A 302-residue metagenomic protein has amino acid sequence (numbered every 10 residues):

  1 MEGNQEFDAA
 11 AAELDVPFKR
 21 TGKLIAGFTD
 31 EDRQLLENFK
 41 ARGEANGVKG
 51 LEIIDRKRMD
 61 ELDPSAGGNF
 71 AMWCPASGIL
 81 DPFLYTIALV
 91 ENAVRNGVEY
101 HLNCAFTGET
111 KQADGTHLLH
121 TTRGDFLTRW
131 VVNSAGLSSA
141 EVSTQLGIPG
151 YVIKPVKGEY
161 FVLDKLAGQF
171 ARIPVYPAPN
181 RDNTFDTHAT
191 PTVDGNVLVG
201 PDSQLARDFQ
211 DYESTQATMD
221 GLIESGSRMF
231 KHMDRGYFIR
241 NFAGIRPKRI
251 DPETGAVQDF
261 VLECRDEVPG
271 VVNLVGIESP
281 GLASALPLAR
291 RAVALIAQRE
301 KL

Functional and structural regions predicted by a protein language model:
M1, A26-L35, W73-E91, H101 (+3 more regions): Short beta-strand to alpha-helix junction loop
M1-L62, G68, D186-T187: Dinucleotide-binding Rossmann-like beta1-alpha1 core, especially the glycine-rich loop that anchors the ADP
F18-T21, V152-K157, H232-G244: A short coil-to-beta-strand element that immediately follows conserved catalytic motifs
R20, I54-R56, L102-C104, R240-F242: Short loop/edge segments at beta-strand edges and connector loops that shape dinucleotide/nucleotide cofactor-binding
E31-Q34, L62-N69, T110-H117, D251-V257 (+1 more regions): A short, glycine/Asx- and small/polar-enriched loop/turn that sits immediately N-terminal to a beta-strand
W73-W130, L286, L295: Helical element adjacent to the flavin cofactor pocket in flavoenzyme catalytic cores
P82, V193-D194, E213-L302: C-terminal catalytic lobe of FAD-dependent flavoproteins
E109-T215, E224, M233: Flavin-dependent oxidoreductases
